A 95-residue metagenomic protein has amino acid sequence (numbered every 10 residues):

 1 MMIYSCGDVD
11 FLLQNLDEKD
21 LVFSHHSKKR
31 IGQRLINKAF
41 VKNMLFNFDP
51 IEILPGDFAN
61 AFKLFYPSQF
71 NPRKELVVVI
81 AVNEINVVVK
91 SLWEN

Functional and structural regions predicted by a protein language model:
M1-N95: Ribonuclease/tRNase effector modules and their secretory precursors
